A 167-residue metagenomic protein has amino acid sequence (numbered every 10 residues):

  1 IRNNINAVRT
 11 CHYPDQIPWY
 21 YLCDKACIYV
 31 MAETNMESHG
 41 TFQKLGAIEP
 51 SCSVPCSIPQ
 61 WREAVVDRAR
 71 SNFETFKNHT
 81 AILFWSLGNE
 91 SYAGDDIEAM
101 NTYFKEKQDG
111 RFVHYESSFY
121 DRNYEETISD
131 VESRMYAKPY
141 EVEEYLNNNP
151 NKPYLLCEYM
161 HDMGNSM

Functional and structural regions predicted by a protein language model:
I1-R2, Y21: N-terminal carbohydrate-binding accessory modules
A7-M167: Substrate-binding/catalytic cleft of secreted carbohydrate-active enzymes, primarily glycoside hydrolases
